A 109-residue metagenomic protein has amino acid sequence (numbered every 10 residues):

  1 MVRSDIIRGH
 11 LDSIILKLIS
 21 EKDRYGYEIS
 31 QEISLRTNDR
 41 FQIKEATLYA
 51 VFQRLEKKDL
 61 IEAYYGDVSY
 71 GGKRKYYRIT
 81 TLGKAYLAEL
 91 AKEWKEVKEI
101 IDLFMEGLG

Functional and structural regions predicted by a protein language model:
M1-D5, Y65-G66: Short beta-strand/turn micro-motifs at beta-sheet edges
R3-T47: N-terminal helix-turn-helix DNA-binding core of bacterial DNA-binding proteins
I33, T37, Y65-D67, T81-G83: Short, well-ordered turn and helix-capping elements at secondary-structure junctions
Y49-Q53: Short, hydrophobic-biased segments on the C-terminal half of alpha helices that form "recognition helices"
E56-K73, R78: Beta-hairpin "wing" of winged helix-turn-helix
K73-A91: Basic, amphipathic "hinge/linker" alpha-helix immediately C-terminal to the N-terminal HTH DNA-binding motif
A85-G109: Amphipathic alpha-helical dimerization/coiled-coil segments that flank or bridge DNA-binding/regulatory modules
